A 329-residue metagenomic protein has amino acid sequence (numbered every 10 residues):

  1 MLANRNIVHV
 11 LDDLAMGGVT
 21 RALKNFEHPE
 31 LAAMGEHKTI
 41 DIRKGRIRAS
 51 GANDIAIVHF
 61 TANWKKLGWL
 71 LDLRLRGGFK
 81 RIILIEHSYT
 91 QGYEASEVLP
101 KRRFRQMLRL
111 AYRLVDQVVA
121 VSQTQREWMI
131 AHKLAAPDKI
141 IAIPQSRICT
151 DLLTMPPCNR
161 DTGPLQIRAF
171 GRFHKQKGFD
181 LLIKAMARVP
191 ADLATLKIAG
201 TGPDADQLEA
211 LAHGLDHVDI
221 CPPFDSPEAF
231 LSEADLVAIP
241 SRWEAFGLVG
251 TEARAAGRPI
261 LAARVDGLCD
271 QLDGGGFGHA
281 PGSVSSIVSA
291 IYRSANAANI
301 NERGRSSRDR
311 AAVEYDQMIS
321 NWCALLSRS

Functional and structural regions predicted by a protein language model:
G18, N296-S329: A charged, aromatic-enriched C-terminal amphipathic alpha-helix characteristic of glycosyltransferases across folds
P100-V118: Membrane-proximal helix-turn-helix segments that form the acceptor-binding/catalytic region of lipid-linked
R113-K139: A short, active-site helix/loop in glycosyltransferases that binds the activated sugar's phosphate group
N159-K177, I183-M186: Conserved donor-binding/catalytic core segment of Leloir-type glycosyltransferases
E209-F224: Nucleotide-activated donor-binding/catalytic signature segment of Leloir-type glycosyltransferases, i.e., the conserved
R242: Aromatic "clamp/platform" in nucleotide-sugar-dependent glycosyltransferases that forms part of the donor/acceptor
P259-A262: Short hydrophobic beta-strand element within catalytic cores of glycosyltransferases and related nucleotide-activated
G274-S285, Y292-A298: Conserved acidic donor-binding segment of nucleotide-sugar-dependent glycosyltransferases
